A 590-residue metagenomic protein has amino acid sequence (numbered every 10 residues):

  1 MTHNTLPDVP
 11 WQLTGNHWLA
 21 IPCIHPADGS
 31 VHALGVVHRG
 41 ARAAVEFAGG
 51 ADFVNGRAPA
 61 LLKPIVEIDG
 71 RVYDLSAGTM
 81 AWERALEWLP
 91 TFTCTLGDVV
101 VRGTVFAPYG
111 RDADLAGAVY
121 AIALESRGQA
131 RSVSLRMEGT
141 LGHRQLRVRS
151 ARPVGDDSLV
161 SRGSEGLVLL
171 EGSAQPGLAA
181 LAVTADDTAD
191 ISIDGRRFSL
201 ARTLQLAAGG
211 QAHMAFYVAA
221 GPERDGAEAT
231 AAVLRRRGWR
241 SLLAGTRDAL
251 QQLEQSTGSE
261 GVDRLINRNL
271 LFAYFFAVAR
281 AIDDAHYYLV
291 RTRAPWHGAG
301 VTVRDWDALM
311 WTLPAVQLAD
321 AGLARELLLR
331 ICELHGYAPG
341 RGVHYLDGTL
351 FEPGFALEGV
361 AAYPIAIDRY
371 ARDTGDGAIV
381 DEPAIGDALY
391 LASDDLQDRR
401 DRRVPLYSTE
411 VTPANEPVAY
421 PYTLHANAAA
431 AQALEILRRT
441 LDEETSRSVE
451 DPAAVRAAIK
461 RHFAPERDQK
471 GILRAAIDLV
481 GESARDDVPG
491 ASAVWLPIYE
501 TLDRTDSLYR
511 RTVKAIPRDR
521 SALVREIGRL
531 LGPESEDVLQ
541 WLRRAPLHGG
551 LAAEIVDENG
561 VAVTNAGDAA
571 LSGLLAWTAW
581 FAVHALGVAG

Functional and structural regions predicted by a protein language model:
M1-T257, A589-G590: Terminal accessory carbohydrate-recognition/targeting modules of carbohydrate-active enzymes
M1-V54, G300-V303, P353-Y370, S483-D503 (+1 more regions): C-terminal capping/lid segments that line or modulate ligand- or cofactor-binding pockets
A212, A299-R402, N427, N565-A589: Aromatic-rich carbohydrate-recognition surfaces in CAZymes
H213, Y217-A231, V343-A362, S393-E450 (+1 more regions): The feature captures the catalytic groove of carbohydrate-active enzymes
A232-A294: An acidic-aromatic substrate-binding cleft motif
N269-A281, A319-G342, R372, A384-P405 (+4 more regions): Long, well-ordered core segments of solenoidal/helical folds
D305, P383, L391-T409, A419-A431 (+1 more regions): Extended ligand-binding clefts on enzyme/binding-domain cores
L424-R456, P533-A545, L575-A589: Extended amphipathic alpha-helical segments enriched in small hydrophobics
